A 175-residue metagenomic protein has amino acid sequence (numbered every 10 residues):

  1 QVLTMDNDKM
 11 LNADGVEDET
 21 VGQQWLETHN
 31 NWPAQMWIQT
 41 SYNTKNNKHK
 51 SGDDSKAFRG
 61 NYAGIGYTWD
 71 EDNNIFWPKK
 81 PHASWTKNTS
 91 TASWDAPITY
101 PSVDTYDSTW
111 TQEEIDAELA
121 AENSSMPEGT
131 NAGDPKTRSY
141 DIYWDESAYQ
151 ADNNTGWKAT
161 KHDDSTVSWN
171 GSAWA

Functional and structural regions predicted by a protein language model:
Q1-A175: Interaction-interface detector
